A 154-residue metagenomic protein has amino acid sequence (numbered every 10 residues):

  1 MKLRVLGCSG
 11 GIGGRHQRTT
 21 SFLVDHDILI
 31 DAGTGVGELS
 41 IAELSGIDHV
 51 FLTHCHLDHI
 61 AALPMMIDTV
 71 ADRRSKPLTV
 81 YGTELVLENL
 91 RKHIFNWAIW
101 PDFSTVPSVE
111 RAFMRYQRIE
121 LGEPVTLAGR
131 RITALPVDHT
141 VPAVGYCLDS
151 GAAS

Functional and structural regions predicted by a protein language model:
M1-S154: Binuclear metal-dependent hydrolase catalytic cores
